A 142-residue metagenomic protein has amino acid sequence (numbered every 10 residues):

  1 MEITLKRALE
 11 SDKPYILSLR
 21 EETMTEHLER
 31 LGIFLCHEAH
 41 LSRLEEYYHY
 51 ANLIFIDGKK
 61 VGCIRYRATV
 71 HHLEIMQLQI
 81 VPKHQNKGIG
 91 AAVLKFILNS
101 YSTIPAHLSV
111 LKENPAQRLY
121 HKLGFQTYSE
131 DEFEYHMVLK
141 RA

Functional and structural regions predicted by a protein language model:
I3-S18: A short beta-loop-alpha structural element at the N-terminal edge of CoA-dependent acyl/N-acetyltransferase catalytic
A8, L78-I80, V110: Hydrophobic adenine-recognition pocket in adenosine-nucleotide-binding enzymes
E21-Y47: Conserved GNAT-fold acetyl-CoA-binding loop/helix
H49-A51, D131-H136: Short hydrophobic/aromatic beta-strand or adjacent loop that forms the aromatic wall/cage of a ligand/substrate-binding
L53, K59-R67, H72-Q79: Conserved beta-strand in the GNAT
I80, N86-N99, R118-K122: Conserved acetyl-CoA-binding loop-helix of GNAT-fold acetyltransferases
Q85, H107-R118, F133-A142: Conserved beta-strand-loop-alpha-helix junction that forms the acyl-donor binding cleft
A91-A92, E113-F133: Conserved active-site alpha-helix within GNAT-family acetyltransferase domains
